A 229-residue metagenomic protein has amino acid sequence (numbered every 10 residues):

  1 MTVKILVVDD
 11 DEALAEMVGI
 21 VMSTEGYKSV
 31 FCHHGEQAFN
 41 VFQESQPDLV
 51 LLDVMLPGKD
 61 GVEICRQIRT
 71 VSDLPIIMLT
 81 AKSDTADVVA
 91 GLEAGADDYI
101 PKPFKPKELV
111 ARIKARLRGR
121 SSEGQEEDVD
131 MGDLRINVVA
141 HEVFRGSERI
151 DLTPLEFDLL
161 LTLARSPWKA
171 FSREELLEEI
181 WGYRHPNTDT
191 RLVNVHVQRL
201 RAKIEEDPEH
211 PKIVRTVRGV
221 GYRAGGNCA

Functional and structural regions predicted by a protein language model:
E16-T24: Charged docking surfaces used in two-component/phosphorelay signaling
G26-H34, V41: Short hydrophobic/Thr-rich beta-strand motif most characteristic of the beta2 strand and flanking loop of CheY-like
F31, L56-K59, T85, E93: Residue-level signal for the "D+5" position in two-component response regulator receiver
H34-Q37, D60-E63: Acidic catalytic/metal-coordinating carboxylates
S45-L51, L56: Active-site beta3 strand of CheY-like receiver
Q46-D48, V71-I76, P186-N187: His-Asp phosphorelay/catalytic-motif detector in bacterial-type signaling
R66, T70, P75-D130, A202: Basic, amphipathic DNA-recognition helix from helix-turn-helix-like DNA-binding domains
E142, S147-P154, D158-K212, R218-V220: Positively charged, aromatic-enriched patches within helix-turn-helix-type DNA-binding elements, predominantly
